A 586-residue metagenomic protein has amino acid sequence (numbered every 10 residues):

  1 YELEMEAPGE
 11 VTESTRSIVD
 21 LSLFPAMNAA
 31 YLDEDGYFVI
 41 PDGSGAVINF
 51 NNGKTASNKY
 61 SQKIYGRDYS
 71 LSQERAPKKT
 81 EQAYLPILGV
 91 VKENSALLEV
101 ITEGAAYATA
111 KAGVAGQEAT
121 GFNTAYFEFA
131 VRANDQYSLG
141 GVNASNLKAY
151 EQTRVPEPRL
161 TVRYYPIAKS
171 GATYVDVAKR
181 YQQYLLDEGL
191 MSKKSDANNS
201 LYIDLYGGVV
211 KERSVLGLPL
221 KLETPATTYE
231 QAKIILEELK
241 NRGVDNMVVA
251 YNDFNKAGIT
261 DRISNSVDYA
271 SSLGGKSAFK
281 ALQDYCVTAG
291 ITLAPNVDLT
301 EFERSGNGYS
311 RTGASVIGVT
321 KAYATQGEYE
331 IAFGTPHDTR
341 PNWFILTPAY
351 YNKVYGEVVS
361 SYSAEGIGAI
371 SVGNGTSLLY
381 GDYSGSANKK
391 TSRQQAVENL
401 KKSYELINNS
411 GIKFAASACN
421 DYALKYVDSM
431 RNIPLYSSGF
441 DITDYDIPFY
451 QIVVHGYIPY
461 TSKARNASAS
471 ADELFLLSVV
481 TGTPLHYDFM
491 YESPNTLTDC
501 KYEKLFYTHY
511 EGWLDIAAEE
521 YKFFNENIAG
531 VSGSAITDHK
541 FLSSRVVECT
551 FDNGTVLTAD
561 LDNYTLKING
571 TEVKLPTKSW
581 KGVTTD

Functional and structural regions predicted by a protein language model:
Y1-A226, K233-M247: Carbohydrate-recognition beta-sandwich/jelly-roll modules in extracellular/periplasmic carbohydrate-active proteins
L3-E6, I370, T558: Hydrophobic/aromatic beta-strand segments within beta-rich folds
A7-G9, D253-N255, L299, N374-T376 (+1 more regions): A mature extracytoplasmic/lumenal domain signature
G9-V11, L21, P25, Y181-E188 (+6 more regions): Hydrophobic, Leu/Ile/Phe/Ala-enriched alpha-helical segments that form helix-helix packing faces
E93-L98, G104-N123, L299-F302, G306-I367 (+1 more regions): Active-site-proximal substrate-binding groove within the catalytic cores of carbohydrate-active enzymes
R180, Y184, T228-Q231, I235-E238 (+1 more regions): An active-site-proximal structural segment forming one wall of the substrate-binding cleft that immediately precedes
N198-D284, T288-Y351, L379-G381: Aromatic-lined carbohydrate-binding/catalytic grooves of carbohydrate-active enzymes
V249-Y251, P295, S371-N374, A416: Conserved beta-strand positions
